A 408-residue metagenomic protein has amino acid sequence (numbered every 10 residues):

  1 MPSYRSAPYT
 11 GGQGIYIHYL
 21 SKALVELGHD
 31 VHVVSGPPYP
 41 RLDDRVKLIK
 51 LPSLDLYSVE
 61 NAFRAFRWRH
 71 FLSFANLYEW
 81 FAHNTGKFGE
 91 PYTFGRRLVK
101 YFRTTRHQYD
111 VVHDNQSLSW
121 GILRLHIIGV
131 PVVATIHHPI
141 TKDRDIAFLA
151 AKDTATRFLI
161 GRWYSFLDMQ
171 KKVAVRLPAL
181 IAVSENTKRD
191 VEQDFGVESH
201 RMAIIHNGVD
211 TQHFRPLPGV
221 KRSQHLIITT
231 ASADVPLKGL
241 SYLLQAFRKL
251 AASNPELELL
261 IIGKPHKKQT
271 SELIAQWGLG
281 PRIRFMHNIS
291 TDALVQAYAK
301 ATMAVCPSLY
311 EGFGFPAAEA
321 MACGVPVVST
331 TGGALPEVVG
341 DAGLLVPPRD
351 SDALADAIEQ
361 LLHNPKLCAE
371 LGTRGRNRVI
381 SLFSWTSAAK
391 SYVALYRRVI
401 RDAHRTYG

Functional and structural regions predicted by a protein language model:
V34-R97: A conserved catalytic-core segment of Leloir-type glycosyltransferases
V59-G86, H126-K171: Acceptor-binding helix/loop patch of EC 2.4 sugar-transfer enzymes, predominantly nucleotide-sugar-dependent
N186, G208: Carbohydrate-associated surface elements
V220-R248: Conserved donor-binding/catalytic core segment of Leloir-type glycosyltransferases
S271-V295: Nucleotide-activated donor-binding/catalytic signature segment of Leloir-type glycosyltransferases, i.e., the conserved
L309: Aromatic "clamp/platform" in nucleotide-sugar-dependent glycosyltransferases that forms part of the donor/acceptor
P326-S329: Short hydrophobic beta-strand element within catalytic cores of glycosyltransferases and related nucleotide-activated
L344-S351, Q360-K366: Conserved acidic donor-binding segment of nucleotide-sugar-dependent glycosyltransferases
